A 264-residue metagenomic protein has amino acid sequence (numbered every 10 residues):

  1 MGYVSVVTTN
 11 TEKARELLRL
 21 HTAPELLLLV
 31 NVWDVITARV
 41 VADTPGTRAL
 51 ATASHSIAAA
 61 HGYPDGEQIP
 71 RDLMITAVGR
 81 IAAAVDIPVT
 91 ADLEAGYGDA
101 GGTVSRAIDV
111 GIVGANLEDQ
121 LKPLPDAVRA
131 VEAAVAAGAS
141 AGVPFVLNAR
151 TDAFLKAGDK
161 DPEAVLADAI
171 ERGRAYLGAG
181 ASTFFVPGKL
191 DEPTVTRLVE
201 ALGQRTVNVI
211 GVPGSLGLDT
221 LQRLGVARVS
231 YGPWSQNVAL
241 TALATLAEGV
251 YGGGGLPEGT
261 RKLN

Functional and structural regions predicted by a protein language model:
M1-V6: Short, Lys/Arg-enriched N-terminal segments with co-localized hydrophobic residues within the first ~10-30 amino acids
T8-Y231, V238-L243: Alpha/beta enzyme core
P233-N264: Extended, intrinsically disordered, low-complexity segments
